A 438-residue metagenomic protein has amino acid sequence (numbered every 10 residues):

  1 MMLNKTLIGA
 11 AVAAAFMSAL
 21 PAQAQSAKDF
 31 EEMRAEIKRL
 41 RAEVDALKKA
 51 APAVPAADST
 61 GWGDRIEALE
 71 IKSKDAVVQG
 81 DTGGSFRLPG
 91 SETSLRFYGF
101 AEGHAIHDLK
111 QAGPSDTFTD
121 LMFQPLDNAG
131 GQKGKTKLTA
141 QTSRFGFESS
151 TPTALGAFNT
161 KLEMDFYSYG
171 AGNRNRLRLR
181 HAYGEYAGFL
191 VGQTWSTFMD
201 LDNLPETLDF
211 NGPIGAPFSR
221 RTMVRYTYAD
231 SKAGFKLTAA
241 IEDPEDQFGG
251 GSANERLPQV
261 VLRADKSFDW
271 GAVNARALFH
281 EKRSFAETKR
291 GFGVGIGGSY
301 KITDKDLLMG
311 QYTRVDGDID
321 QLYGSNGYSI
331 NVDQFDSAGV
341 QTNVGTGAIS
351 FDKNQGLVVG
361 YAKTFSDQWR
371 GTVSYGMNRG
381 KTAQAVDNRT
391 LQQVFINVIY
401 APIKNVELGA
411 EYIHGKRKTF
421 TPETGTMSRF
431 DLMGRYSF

Functional and structural regions predicted by a protein language model:
M1-Q23: Gram-negative bacterial Sec-dependent N-terminal signal peptides
Q23-Q111: N-terminal periplasmic/intermembrane-space "pro-region" immediately following the signal or transit peptide
G83-Q247, N254-A272, S299-I302, M309-G317: Outer membrane beta-barrel
R87, K133-K135, G172, G212-I214 (+9 more regions): Outer-membrane beta-barrel proteins
Q111-D116, Y167, G172-L179, D202-D209 (+7 more regions): Outer-membrane beta-barrel translocator domains and adjoining extracellular loop/strand segments of Gram-negative
A157-S168, L237-P244, A272-R283, T342-G345 (+2 more regions): Transmembrane beta-strand segments that form the barrel wall of outer-membrane beta-barrel proteins
L262, K266-Q392: Detector for outer-membrane/organellar transmembrane beta-barrel domains, recognizing the amphipathic beta-strand
Y400-A401, G425-F438: Outer-membrane beta-barrel "beta-signal"
